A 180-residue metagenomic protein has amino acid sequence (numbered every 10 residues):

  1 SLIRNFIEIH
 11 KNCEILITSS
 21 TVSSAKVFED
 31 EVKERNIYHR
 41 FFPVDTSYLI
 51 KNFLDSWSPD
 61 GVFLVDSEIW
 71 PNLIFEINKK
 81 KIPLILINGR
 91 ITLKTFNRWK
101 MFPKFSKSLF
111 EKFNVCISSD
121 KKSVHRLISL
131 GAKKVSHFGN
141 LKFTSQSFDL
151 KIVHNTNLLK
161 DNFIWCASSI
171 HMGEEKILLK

Functional and structural regions predicted by a protein language model:
S1-L150, C166, I170-M172: Active-site and donor-binding regions of nucleotide-sugar-utilizing enzymes
E14, L159-W165, E175-I177: Charged active-site motifs of nucleotide-sugar-dependent glycosyltransferases
F148-K160: A short helix/loop element that forms part of the nucleotide-sugar donor recognition site in Leloir-type
H154, G173-L179: Catalytic cores of alpha/beta
